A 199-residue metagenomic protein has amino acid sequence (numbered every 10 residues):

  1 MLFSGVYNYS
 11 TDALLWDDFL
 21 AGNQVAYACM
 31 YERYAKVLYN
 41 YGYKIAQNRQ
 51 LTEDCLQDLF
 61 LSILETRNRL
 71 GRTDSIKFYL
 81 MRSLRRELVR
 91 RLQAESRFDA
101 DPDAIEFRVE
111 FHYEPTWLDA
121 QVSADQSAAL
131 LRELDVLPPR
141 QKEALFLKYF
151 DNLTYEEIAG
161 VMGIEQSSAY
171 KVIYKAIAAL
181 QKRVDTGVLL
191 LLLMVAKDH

Functional and structural regions predicted by a protein language model:
M1-V37, I63, H199: N-terminal module of bacterial RNA polymerase sigma factors
L2-Y7, G160, A178-H199: C-terminal edge and immediately downstream basic/flexible tail or linker adjoining helix-turn-helix-like DNA-binding
N8-Y9, R90, F98-S123: Internal acidic/polar
A21, Y113-E143, L153: Amphipathic alpha-helical segment used for protein-protein interaction
N40, D54-L61, D74-R86: Structural recognition of an alpha-helix C-terminal capping motif at a helix-to-coil junction
E65-R72, R82-P102, S123: Arg/Lys-rich amphipathic alpha helix in sigma70-family domain 2
R85, V89, Q141, E156 (+1 more regions): DNA-recognition helix of helix-turn-helix
A144-K148: A short pre-motif secondary-structure segment
